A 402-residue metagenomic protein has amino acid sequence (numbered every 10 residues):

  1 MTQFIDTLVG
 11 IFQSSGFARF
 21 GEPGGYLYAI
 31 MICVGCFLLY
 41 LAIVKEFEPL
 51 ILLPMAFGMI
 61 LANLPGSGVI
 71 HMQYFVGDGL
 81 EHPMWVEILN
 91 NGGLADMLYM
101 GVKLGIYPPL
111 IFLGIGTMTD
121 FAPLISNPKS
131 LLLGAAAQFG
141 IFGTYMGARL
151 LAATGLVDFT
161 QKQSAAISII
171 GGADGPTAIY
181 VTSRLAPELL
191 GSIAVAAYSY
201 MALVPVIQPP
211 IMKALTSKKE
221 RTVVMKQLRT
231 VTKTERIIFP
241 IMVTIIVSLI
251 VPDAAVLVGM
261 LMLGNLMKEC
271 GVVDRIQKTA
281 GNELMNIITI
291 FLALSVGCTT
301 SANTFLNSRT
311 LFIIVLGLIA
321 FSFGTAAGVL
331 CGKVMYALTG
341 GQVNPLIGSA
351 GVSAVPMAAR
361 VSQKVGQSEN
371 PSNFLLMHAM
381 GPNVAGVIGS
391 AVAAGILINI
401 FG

Functional and structural regions predicted by a protein language model:
M1-P23, A29, F75-E87, N91 (+3 more regions): Intrinsically disordered, low-complexity non-transmembrane regions of multi-pass membrane transporters
I43-L52, I70-M72, M97-L98, M118-L133 (+4 more regions): Interfacial helix-loop-helix linkers and transmembrane-helix boundary segments in multi-pass membrane proteins
L61, Y99-I125, G264-M267, M285-N307: Hydrophobic transmembrane alpha-helices of secondary-active transporters and Na+-translocating membrane complexes
L104, F112-M118, L133-G143, G147 (+3 more regions): Alpha-helical membrane segments and immediately flanking helix-loop junctions that form or couple to the substrate/ion
P123-Y145, N303-G328, A379-N383: Entry/N-cap segments of selected transmembrane alpha helices and their immediately preceding amphipathic helices
E188-V206, L316-G324, I347: Alpha-helical transmembrane segments
A196-V272: Membrane-embedded hairpin module used as a gating/binding unit in multi-pass transport and secretion proteins
T244-C331: Transmembrane helical segments that form the transport core of multi-pass membrane transport proteins
